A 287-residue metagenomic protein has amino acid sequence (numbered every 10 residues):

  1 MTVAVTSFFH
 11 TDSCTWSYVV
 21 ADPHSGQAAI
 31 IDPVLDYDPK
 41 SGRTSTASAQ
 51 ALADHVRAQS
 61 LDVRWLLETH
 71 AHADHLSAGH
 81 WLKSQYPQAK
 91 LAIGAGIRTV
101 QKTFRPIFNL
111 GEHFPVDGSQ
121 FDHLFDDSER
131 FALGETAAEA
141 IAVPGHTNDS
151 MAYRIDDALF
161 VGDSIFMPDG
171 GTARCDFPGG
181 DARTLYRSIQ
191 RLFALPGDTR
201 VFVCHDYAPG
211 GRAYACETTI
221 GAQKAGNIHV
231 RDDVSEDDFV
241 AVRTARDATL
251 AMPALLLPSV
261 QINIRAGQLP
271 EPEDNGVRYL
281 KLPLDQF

Functional and structural regions predicted by a protein language model:
T2-A4, R187-R200, C204-F287: Accessory terminal helices/loops
T2-Q59, A152-V161, M167-P168: Conserved beta-strand hairpin/beta-sheet module of binuclear metal-dependent hydrolase folds, prominently
A4-F8, V19, S128-I155: Core dinuclear metal-dependent hydrolase active-site scaffold
S13, Y37-D38, A71-L76, R98-Q101 (+3 more regions): Active-site environment of divalent metal-dependent phosphoester hydrolases
V20, D32, H70, L82 (+6 more regions): Divalent metal-coordination and catalytic microenvironments
I31, V63-A71, L91-G94, V143-G145 (+2 more regions): Active-site neighborhood of phospho(di)ester-bond hydrolases with catalytic His/Asp-centered motifs
L35-G134, A225-G226: Active-site HxH/HxHxD metal-binding segment of metal-dependent hydrolases
Y153-G210: A contiguous binding-surface segment within folded domains or other stable secondary-structure elements
